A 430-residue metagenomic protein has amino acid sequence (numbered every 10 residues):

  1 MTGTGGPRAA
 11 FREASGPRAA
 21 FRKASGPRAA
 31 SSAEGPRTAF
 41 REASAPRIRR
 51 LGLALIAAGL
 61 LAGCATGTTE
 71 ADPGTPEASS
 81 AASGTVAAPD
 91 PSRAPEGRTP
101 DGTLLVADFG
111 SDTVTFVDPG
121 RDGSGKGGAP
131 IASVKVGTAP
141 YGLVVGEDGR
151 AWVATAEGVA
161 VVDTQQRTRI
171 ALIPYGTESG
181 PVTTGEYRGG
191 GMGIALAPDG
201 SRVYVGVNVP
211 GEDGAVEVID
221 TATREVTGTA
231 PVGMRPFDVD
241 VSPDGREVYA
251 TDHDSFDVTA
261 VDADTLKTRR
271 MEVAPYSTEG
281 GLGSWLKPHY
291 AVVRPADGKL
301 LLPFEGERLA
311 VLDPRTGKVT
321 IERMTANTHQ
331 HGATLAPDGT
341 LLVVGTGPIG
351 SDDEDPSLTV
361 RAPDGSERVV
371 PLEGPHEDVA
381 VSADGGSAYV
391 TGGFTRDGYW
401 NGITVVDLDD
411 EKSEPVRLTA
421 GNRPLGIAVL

Functional and structural regions predicted by a protein language model:
M1-P7, E34, E42-A82: Secretory targeting and sorting signals
T2-G3, F11, C64-L430: Predominantly soluble domains enriched in secretory-pathway, periplasmic, or organellar proteins
P7-S31, P36-S44: Long, intrinsically disordered low-complexity tandem-repeat segments
G35, A39, A45, R50-A54 (+6 more regions): Acidic/proline-rich low-complexity IDRs
